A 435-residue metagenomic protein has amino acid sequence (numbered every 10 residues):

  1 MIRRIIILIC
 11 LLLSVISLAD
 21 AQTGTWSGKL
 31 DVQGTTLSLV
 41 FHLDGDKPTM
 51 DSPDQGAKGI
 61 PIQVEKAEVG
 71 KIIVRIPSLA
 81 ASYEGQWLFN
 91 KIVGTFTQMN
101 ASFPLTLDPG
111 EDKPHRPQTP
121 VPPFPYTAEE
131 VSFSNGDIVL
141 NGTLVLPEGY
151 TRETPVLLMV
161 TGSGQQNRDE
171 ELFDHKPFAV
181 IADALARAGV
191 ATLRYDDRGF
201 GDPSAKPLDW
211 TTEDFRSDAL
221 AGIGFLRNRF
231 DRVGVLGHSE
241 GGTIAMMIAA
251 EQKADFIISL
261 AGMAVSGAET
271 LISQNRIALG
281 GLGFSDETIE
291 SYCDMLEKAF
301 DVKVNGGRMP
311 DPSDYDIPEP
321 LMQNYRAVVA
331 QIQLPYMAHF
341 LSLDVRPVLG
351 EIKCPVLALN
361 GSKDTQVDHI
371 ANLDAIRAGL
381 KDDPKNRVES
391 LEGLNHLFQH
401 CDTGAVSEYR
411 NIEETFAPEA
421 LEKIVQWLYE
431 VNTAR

Functional and structural regions predicted by a protein language model:
Q22-W87, V93-Q98, Q118, V156: Central antiparallel beta-sheet cores of small beta-barrel/beta-sandwich binding domains
D112-R152: N-terminal cap/lid segment of alpha/beta-hydrolase-fold proteins
E153-S163: Short beta-strand element of the alpha/beta-hydrolase
V180-D202: Conserved alpha/beta-hydrolase
D209-N228: Alpha/beta-hydrolase active-site loop
I258-E351: Accessory cap/linker subdomain of secreted extracellular hydrolases
I352, A358-N360: Short beta-strand/loop motif that positions the catalytic acidic residue of the alpha/beta-hydrolase fold
C354, D368-G379: Short alpha-helix in the alpha/beta-hydrolase fold that links the catalytic acid
